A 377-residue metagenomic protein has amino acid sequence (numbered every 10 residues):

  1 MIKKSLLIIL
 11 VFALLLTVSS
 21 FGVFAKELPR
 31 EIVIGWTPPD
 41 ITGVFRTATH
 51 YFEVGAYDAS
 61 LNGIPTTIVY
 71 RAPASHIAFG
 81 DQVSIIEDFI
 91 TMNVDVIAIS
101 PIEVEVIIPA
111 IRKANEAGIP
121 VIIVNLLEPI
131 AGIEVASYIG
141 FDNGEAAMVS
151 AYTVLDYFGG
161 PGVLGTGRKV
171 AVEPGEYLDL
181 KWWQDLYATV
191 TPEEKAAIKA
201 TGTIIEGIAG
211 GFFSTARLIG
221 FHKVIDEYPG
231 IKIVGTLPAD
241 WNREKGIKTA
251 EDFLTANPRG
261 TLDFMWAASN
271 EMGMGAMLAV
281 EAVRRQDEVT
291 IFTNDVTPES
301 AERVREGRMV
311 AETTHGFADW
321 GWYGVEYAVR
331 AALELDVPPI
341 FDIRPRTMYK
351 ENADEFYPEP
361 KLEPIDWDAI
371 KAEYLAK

Functional and structural regions predicted by a protein language model:
M1-S5: Positively charged n-region of N-terminal signal peptides that target proteins for export
L6-L10, L254: Generic leucine side-chain signal with a strong bias for well-ordered alpha-helical environments
I9-S19: Bacterial N-terminal signal peptides
V23-K377: A residue-level marker of the well-folded mature domains of exported/periplasmic proteins
